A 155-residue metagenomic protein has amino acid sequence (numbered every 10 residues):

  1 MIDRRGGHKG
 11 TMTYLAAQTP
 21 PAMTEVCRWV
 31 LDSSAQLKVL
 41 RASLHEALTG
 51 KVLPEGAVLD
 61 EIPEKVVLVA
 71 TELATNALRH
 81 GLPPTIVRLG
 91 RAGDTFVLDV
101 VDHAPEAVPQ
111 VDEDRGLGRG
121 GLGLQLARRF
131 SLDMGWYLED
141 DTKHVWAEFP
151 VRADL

Functional and structural regions predicted by a protein language model:
M1-D32, L78-L155: Conserved beta-strand-loop-beta-strand hairpin that lines the nucleotide-binding pocket of ATP/GTP-utilizing enzymes
T24-E46: Short beta-to-alpha transition helix within the HATPase_c
K38, A42-T71: Conserved short strand/loop->alpha-helix "switch" segment adjacent to the catalytic nucleotide/phosphoryl-transfer site
V69, A74-R79: Short, well-structured hydrophobic secondary-structure segments
